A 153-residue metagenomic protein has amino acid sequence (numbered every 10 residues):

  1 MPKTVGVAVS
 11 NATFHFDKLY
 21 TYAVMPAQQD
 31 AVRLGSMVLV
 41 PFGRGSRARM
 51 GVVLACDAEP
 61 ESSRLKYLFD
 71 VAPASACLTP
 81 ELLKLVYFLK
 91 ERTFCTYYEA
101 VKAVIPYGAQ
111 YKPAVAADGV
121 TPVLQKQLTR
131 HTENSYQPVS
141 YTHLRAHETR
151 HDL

Functional and structural regions predicted by a protein language model:
M1-E148: Accessory, non-ATPase domains that flank or precede helicase/AAA+ motor cores in DNA-metabolism machines
